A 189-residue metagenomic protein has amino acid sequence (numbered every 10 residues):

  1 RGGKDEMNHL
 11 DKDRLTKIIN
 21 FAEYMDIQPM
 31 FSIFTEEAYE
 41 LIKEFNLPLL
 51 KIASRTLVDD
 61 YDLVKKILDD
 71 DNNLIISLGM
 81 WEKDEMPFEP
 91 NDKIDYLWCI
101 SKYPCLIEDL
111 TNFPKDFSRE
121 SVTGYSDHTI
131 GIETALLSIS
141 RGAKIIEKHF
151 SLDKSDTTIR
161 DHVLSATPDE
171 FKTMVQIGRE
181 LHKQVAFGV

Functional and structural regions predicted by a protein language model:
R1-V189: Catalytic cores and adjacent flexible loops of soluble metabolic enzymes that perform enolate/carbanion chemistry on
